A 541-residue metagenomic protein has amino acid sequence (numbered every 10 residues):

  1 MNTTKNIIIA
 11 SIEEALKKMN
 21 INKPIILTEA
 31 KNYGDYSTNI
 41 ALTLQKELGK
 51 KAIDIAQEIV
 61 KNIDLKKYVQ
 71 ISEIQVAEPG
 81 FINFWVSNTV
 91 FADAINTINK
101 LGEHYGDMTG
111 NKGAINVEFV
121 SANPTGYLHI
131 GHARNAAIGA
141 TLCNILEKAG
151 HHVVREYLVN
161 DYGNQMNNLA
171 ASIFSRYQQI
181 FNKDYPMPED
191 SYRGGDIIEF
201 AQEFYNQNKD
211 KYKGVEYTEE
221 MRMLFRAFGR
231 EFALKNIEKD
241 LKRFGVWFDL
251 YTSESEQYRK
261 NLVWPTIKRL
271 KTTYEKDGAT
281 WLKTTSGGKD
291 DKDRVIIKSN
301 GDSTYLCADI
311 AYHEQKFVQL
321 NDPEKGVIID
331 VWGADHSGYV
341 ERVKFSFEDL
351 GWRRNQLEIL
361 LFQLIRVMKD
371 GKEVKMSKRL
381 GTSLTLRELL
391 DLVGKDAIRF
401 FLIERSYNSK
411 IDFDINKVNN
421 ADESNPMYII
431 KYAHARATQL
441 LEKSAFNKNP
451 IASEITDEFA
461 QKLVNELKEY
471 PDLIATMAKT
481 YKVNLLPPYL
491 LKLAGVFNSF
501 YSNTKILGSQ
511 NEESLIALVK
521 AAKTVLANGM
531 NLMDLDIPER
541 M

Functional and structural regions predicted by a protein language model:
M1-A92, E103, D107-M541: Non-catalytic interaction-recognition regions
N99: His/Asp/Glu-rich metal-coordinating catalytic cores of metallo-dependent phosphodiesterases/hydrolases acting on
